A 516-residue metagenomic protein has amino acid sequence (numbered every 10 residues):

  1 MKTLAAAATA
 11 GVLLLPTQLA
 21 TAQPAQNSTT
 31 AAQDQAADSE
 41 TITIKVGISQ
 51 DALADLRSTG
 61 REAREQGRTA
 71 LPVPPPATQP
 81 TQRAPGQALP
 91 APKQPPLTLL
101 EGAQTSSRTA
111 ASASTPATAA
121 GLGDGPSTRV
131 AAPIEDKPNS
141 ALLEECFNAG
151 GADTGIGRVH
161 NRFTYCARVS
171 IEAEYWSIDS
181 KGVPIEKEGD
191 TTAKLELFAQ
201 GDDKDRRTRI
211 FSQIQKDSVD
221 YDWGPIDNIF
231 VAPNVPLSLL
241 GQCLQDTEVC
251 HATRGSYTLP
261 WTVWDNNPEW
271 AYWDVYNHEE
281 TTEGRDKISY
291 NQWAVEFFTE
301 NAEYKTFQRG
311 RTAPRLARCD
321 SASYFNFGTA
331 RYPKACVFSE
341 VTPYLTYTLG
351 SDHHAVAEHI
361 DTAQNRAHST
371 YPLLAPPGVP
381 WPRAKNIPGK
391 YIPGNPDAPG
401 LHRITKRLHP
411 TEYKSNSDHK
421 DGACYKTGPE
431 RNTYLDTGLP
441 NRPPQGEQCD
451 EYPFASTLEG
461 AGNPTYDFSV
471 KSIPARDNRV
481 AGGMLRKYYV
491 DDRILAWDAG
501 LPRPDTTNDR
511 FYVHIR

Functional and structural regions predicted by a protein language model:
M1-P24: Secretory targeting and sorting signals
L4-A5, P16, I360, P453 (+1 more regions): Generic detector of bulky aromatic hydrophobic side chains
S28-G446, S456-R516: Nuclease and nuclease-like effector domains acting on nucleic acids or nucleotide cofactors
Q448-Y452: Histidine-centered catalytic micro-motifs used for acid/base chemistry in nuclease and nucleotide-processing active
